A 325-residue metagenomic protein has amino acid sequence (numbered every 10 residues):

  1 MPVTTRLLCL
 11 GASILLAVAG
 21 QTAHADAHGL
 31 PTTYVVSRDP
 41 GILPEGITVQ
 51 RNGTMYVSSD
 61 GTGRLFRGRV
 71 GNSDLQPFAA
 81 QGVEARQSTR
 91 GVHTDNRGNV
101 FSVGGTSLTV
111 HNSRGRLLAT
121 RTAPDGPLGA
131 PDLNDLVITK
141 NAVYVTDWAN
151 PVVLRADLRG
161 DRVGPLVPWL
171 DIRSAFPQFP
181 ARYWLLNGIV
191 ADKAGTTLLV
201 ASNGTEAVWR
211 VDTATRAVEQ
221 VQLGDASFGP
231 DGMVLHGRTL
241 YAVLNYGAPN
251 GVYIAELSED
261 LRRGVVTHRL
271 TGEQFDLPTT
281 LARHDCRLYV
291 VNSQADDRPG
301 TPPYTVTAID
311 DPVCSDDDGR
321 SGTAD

Functional and structural regions predicted by a protein language model:
D26-G41, G264-T267: A short helix->beta-strand "capping" segment at the edge of beta-propeller domains
R38-T54, G82-V100, D125-Y144, S174-T197 (+2 more regions): Beta-rich, blade/repeat-based domains predominating in secreted/periplasmic proteins but also intracellular
M55-T62, T94-N96, V100-T106, V143-A149 (+4 more regions): Conserved beta-strand positions in repeat-built beta-propeller and related beta-rich domains
F66, V152-R155, A207-W209, P249-A255 (+1 more regions): Structural motif
R67-F78, T94-V100, T109-L118, L136-N141 (+1 more regions): Flexible "stalk/tail and boundary" regions
R69-S73, N112-R116, D157-R162, D212-R216 (+2 more regions): Short loop/turn segments that connect beta-strands within beta-propeller blades
S107-N141, T146, N150-V152: Asp-box/WD-like beta-propeller blade repeats and closely related beta-sheet repeat scaffolds
T280-D325: Blade-level signature of beta-propeller repeat domains, shared across WD40, Kelch, NHL, RCC1 and BNR/Asp-box propellers
